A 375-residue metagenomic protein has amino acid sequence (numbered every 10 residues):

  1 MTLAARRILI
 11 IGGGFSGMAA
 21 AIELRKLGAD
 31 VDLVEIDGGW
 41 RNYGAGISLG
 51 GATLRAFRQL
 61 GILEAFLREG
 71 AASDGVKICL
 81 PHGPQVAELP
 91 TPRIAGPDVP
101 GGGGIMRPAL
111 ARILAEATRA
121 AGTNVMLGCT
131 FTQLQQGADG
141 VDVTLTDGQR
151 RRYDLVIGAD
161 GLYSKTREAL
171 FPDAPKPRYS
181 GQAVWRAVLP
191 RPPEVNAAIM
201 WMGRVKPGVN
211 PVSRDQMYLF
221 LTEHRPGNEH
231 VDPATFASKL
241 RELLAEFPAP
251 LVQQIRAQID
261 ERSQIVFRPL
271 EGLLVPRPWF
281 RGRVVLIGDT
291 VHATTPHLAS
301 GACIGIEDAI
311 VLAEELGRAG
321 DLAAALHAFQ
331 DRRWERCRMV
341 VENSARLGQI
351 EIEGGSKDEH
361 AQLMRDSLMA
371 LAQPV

Functional and structural regions predicted by a protein language model:
T2-I8, G50-F171, P175-Q182, R186-V188 (+2 more regions): Conserved N-terminal helical subregion
I10-D30, V34-D37, I157-G158, S263-I350: Conserved mid-domain beta->alpha element of the FAD-binding
Q136-G137, N210-R214: Short beta-strand micro-motifs enriched in acidic
F171, S180-P211: Flavin-dependent oxidoreductases
R191-N196, G227-N228, A319: Short helix-loop capping/hinge motifs at secondary-structure junctions, enriched in acidic/polar residues
R225-A245, L274-V275, T294-A299: Active-site lid/adjacent beta-loop-alpha segment flanking the redox-cofactor pocket in flavoenzymes
V231-V266: Flavin-binding catalytic cores
M364-V375: C-terminal auxiliary extensions adjacent to catalytic cores
